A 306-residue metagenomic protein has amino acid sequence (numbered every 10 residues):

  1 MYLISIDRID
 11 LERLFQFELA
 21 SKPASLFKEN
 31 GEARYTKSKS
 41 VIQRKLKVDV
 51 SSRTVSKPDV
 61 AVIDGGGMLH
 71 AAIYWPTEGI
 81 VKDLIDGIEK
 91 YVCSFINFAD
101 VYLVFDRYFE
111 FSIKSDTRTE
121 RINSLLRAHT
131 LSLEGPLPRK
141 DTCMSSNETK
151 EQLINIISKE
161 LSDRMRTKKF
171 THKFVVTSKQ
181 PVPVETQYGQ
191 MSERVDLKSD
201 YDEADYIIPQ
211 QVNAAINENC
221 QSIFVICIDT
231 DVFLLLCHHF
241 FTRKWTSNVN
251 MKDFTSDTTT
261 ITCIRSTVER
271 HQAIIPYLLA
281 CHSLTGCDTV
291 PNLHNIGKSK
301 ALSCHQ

Functional and structural regions predicted by a protein language model:
M1-Q306: Noncatalytic, typically N-terminal accessory segments of nucleic acid-processing enzymes and closely related
